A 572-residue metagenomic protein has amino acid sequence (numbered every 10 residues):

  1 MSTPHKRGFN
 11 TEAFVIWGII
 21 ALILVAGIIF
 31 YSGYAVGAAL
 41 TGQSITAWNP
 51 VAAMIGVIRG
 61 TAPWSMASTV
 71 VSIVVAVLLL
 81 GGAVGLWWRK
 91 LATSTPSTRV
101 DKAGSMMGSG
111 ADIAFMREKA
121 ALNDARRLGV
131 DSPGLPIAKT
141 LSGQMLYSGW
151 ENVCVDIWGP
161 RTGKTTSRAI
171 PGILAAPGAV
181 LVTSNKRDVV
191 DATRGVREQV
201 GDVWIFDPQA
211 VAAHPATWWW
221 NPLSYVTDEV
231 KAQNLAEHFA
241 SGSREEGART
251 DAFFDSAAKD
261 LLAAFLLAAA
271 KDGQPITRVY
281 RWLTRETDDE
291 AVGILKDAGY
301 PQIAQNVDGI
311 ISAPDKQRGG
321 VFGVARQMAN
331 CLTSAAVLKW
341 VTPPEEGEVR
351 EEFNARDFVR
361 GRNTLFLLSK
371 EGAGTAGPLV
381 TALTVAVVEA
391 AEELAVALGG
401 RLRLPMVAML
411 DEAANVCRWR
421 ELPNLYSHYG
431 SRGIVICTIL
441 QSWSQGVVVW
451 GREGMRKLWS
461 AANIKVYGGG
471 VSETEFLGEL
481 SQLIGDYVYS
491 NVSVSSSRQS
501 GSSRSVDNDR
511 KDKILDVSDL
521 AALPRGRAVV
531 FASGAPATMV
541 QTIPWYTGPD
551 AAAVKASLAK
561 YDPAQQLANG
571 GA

Functional and structural regions predicted by a protein language model:
M1-T162, T166-A169, S497, G570-A572: Basic- and hydrophobic-enriched, low-structure N-terminal and domain-boundary segments that flank ATP-binding catalytic
A13, S44, G60, A83-V84 (+7 more regions): Acidic, low-complexity intrinsically disordered regions
I19, P50, M66, R89-K90 (+5 more regions): Intrinsic disorder/low-complexity segments enriched in polar/charged and small flexible residues
I20, P378, A413, E453 (+1 more regions): A short glycine-/small-residue-rich loop at the edge of a beta-strand within enzyme catalytic domains
V25-A38, L141, M145, W150-I434 (+4 more regions): P-loop NTPase motor domains
N49, A138-K139, G273, S442 (+2 more regions): Glycine-centered flexibility motif
Y426-V529: Conserved ATP-driven motor cores of ASCE-family P-loop NTPases powering translocation/secretion/packaging/pilus
